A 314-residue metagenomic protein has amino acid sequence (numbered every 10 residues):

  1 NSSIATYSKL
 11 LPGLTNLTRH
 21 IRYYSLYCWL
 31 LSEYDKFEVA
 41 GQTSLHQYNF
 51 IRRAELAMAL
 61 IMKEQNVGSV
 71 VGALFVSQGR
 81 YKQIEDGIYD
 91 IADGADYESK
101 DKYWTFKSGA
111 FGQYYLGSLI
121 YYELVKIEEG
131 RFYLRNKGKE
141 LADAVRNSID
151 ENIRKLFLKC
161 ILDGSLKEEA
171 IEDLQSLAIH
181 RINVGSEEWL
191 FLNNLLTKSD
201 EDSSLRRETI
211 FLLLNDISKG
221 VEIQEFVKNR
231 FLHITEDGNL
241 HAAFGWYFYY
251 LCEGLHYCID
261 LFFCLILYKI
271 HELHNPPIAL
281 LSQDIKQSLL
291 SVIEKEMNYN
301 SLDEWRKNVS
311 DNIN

Functional and structural regions predicted by a protein language model:
N1-N314: Non-catalytic recognition/regulatory regions in large multidomain proteins
